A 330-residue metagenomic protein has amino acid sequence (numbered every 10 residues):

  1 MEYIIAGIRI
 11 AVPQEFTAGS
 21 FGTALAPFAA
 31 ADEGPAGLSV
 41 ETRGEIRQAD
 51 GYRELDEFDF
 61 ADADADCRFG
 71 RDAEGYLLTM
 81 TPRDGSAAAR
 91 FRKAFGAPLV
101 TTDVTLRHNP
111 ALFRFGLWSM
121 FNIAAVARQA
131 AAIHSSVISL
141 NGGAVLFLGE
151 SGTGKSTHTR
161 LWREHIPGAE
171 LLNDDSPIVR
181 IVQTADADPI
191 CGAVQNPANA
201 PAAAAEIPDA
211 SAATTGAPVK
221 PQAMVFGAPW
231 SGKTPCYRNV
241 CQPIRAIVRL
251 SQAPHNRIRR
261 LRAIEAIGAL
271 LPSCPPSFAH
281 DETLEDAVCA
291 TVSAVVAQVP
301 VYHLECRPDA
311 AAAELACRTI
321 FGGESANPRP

Functional and structural regions predicted by a protein language model:
M1-S151, R160-E170, I178-V182, V219-P330: A noncatalytic interaction/capping subdomain that flanks phosphate/NTP-handling catalytic cores
K155: Conserved lysine of the Walker
V182-A223, S325-R329: Intrinsically disordered, low-complexity terminal tails and inter-domain linkers enriched for S/T/G/P/D/E
